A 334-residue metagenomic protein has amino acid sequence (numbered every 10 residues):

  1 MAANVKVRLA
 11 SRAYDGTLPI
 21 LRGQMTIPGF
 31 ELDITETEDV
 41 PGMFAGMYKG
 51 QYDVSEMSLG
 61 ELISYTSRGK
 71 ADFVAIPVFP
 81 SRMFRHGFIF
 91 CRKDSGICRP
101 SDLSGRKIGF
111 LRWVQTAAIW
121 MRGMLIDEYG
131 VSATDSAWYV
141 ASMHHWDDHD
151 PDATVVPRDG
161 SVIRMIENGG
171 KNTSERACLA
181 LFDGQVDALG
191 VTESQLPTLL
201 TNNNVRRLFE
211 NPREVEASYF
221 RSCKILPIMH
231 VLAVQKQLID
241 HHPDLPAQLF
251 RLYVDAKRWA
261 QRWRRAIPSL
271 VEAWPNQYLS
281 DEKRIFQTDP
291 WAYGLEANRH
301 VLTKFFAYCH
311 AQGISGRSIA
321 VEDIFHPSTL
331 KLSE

Functional and structural regions predicted by a protein language model:
A2-R8: Extreme N-terminal starter segment of soluble prokaryotic enzymes
R8, R12-D147: Short, glycine-/small- and polar/acidic-enriched structural segments that line small-molecule recognition paths
I34-A45, C98, S136-L179, L279 (+1 more regions): Short helix-initiation/N-cap motifs at beta->coil->alpha
H149-R265: Pocket-lining segment of extracytoplasmic ligand-binding domains
A233, L238-A311: Secondary-structure end/capping motifs
G294-E334: Long, low-complexity C-terminal extensions of enzymes
